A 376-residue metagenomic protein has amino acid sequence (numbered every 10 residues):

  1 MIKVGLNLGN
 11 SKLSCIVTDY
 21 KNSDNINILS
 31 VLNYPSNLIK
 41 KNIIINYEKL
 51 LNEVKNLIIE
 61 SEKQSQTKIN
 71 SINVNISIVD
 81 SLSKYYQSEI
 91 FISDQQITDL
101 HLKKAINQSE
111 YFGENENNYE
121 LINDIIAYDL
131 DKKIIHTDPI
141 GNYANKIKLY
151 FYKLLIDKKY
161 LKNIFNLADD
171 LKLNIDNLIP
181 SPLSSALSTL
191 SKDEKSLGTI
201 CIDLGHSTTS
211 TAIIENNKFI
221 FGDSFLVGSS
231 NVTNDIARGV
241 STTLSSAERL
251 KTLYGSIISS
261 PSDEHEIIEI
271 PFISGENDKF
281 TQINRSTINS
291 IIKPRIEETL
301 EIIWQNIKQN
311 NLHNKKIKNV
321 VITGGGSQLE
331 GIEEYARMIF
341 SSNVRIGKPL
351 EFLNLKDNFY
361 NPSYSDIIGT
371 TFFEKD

Functional and structural regions predicted by a protein language model:
M1-K12, I16-T199, K218-I220, T243-L244 (+6 more regions): Nucleotide/phosphate-binding catalytic cleft detector across ATP-hydrolyzing and phosphate-transferring enzymes
L6-K12, S77, C201-T208, I214-N217 (+2 more regions): A short acidic Gly-Thr/Ser loop motif
C15, V74, A168, D203 (+5 more regions): Residue-level signature of catalytic and energy-coupling elements of molecular machines, predominantly ATP/GTP-dependent
S65, G205-E215, S365-D376: Extended, charge-rich low-complexity interaction segments
L226-A247: A conserved active-site cap/scaffold subdomain adjacent to cofactor or substrate pockets
I258, K315-I339: Glycine-rich phosphate-binding loops at beta-strand->alpha-helix junctions
E298-Q309: A short, acidic, amphipathic alpha-helical segment used as a generic capping/interface helix at domain edges
R345-D376: Glycine-rich phosphate-binding/hydrolytic loop that grips phosphoryl groups
